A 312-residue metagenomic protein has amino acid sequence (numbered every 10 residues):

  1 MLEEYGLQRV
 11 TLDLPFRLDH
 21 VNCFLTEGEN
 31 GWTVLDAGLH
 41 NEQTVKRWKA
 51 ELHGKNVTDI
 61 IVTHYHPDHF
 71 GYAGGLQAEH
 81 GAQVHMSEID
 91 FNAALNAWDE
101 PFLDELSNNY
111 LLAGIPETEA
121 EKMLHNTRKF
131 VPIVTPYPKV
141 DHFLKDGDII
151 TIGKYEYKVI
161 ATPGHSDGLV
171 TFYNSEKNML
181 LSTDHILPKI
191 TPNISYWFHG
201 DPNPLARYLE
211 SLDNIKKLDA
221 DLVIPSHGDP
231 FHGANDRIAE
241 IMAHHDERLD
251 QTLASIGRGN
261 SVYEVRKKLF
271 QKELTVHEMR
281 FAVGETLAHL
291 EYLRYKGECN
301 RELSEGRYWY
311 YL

Functional and structural regions predicted by a protein language model:
M1-K55, T171-T183, P188: Conserved beta-strand hairpin/beta-sheet module of binuclear metal-dependent hydrolase folds, prominently
E4-T11, T127-I133, G153-Y155: Short Pro/Gly-enriched beta-strand edge/turn motifs at strand-loop
G6, T26, D36, H64 (+9 more regions): Divalent metal-coordination and catalytic microenvironments
G6-Q8, N30-G31, Q43, H53-I61 (+11 more regions): A structural signal for the main folded, soluble domain(s) of proteins
W32, L39, F130-T135, K139 (+1 more regions): Metallo-beta-lactamase
K49-I150, H232: Active-site HxH/HxHxD metal-binding segment of metal-dependent hydrolases
H69, A243-D250, A254: Active-site/pore-lining binding-face segments in mid-to-C-terminal subdomains
Q251-L312: C-terminal regulatory/interaction regions
